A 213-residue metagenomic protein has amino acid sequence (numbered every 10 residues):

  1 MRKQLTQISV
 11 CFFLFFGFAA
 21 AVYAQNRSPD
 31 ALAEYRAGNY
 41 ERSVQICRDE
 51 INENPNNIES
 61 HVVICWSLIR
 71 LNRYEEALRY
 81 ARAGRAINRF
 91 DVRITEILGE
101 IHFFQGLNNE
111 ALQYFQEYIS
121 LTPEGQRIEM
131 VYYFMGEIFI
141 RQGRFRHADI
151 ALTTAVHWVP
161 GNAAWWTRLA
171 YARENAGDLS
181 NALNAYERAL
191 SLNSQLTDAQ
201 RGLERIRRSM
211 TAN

Functional and structural regions predicted by a protein language model:
A20-V62: N-terminal leader/linker segments that initiate helical-solenoid repeat arrays
R36-A37, R70-L71, F104-Q105, E137 (+3 more regions): Register position in tetratricopeptide repeats
D49-E50, A83-G84, E117-L121, T154-A155 (+1 more regions): Canonical positions in the second alpha-helix
E53, I87, L121-E124, W158 (+1 more regions): Structural marker of alpha-solenoid helical repeat scaffolds
I58-E59, V92-R93, Q126-E129, A163-A164 (+1 more regions): Helix-start (N-cap) detector for alpha-helical repeat units in TPR-like alpha-solenoids, especially tetratricopeptide
V63-W66, I97, V131-F134, R168 (+1 more regions): Canonical tetratricopeptide repeat
